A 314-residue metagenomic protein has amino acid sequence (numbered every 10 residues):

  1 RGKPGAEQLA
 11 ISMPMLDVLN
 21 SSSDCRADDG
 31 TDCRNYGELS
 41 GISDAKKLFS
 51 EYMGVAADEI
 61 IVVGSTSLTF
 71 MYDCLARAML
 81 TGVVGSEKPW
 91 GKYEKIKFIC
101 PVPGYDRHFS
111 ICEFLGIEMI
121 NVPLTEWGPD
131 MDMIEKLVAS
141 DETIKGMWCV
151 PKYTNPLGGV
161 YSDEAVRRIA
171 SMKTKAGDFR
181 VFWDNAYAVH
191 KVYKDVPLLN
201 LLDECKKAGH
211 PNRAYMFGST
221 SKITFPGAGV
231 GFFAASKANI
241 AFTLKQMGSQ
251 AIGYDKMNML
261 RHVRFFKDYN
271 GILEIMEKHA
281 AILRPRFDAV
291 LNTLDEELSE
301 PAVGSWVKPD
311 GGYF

Functional and structural regions predicted by a protein language model:
R1-D24, G248, R264-F266, E277: N-terminal basic, amphipathic alpha-helical segments
P4-Q8, Y153-P156, T224: Short acidic, S/G/P-rich loop/turn micro-motifs used as interaction or catalytic elements
S21-C25, G30-G177, A188-G209: Conserved core of the PLP fold type I
S43, T69, R167, K237 (+4 more regions): A structural signal for well-ordered alpha-helical segments within the folded catalytic domains of diverse enzymes
V63, D203-R284, T293-S299: Conserved core segment of the aminotransferase class I/II
G146, R180, Y215: Hydrophobic "anchor" residues on beta-strands that sit immediately upstream of conserved functional sites
D184: Glycine-centered flexible beta-alpha turn that most often forms the glycine-rich phosphate-binding loop
E277-L291, V303-F314: Conserved glycine-rich beta-strand-loop-beta hairpin in the small C-terminal domain of fold type I
